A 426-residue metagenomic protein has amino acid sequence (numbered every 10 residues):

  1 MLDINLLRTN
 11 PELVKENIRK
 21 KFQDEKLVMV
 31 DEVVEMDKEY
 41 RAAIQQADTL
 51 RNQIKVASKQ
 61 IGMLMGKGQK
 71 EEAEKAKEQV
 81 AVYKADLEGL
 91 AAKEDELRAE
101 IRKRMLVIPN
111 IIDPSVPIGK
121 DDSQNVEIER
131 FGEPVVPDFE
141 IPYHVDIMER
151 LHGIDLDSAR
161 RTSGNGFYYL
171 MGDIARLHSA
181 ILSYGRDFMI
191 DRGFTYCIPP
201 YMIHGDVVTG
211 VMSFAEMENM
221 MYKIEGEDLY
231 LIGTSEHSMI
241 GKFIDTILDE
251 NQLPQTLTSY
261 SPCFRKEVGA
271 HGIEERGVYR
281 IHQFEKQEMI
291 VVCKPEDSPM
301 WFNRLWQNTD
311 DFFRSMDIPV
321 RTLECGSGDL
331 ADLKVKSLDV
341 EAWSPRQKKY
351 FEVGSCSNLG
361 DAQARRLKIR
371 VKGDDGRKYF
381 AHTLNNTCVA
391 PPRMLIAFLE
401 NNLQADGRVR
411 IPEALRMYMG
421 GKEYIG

Functional and structural regions predicted by a protein language model:
M1-P134, E149, G153: N-terminal alpha-helical targeting/anchoring segments
L27, R130-G426: TRNA-recognition modules of translation machinery and tRNA-sensing kinases, especially anticodon-binding
